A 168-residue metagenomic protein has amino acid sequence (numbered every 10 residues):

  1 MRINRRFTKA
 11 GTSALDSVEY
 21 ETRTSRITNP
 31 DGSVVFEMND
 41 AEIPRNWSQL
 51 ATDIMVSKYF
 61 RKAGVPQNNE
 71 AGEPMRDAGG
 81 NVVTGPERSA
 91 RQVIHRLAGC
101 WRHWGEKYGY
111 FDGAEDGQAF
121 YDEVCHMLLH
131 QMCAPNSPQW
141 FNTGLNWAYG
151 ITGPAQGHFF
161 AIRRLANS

Functional and structural regions predicted by a protein language model:
M1-S168: Extended catalytic cores of very large enzyme megasubunits
